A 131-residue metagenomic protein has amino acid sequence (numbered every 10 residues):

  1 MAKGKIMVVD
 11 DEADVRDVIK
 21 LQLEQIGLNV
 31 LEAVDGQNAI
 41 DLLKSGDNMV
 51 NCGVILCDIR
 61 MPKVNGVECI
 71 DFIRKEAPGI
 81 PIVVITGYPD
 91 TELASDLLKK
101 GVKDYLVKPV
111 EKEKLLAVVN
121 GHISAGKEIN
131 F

Functional and structural regions predicted by a protein language model:
A13-L31: Two-component/phosphorelay signaling modules centered on CheY-like receiver
D35-N38, N65-E68: Acidic catalytic/metal-coordinating carboxylates
D47-L56: Active-site beta3 strand of CheY-like receiver
M61: Receiver (REC) domain active-site loop signature in two-component systems and cognate sites in sensor histidine kinases
E68, P89-D104: Alpha4 helix (beta4-alpha4-beta5 surface) of REC/receiver domains from two-component response regulators
V110-V119: C-terminal output helix
N120-F131: The C-terminal output helix
